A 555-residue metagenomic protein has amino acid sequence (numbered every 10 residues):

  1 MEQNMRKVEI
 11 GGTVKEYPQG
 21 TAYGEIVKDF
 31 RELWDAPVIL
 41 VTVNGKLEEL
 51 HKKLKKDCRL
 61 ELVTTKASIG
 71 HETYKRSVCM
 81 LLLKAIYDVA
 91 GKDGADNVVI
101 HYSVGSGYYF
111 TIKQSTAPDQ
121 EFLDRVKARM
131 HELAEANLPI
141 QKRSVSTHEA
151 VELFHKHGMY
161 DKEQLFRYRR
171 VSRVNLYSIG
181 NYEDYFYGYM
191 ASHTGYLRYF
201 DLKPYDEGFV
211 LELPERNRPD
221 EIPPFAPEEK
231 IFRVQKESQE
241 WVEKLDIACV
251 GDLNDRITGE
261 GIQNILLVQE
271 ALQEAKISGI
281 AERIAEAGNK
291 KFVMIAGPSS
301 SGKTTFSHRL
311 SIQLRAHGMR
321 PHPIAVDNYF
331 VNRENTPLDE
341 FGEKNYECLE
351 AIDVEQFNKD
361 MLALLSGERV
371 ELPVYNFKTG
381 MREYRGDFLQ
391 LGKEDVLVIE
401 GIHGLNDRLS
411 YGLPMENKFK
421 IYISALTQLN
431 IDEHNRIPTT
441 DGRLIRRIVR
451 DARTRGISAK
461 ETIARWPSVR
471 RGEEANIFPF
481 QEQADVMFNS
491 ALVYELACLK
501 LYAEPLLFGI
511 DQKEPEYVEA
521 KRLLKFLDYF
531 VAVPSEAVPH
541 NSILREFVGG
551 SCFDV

Functional and structural regions predicted by a protein language model:
K52-K55, R59-T73, A85, G94-G105 (+3 more regions): Auxiliary tRNA-acceptor-end handling modules of aminoacyl-tRNA synthetases
G288, Y411-V555: Conserved NTP phosphate-binding and transfer environment spanning the P-loop NTPase/kinase superfamily
V293-I295: Hydrophobic anchor at the beta1->P-loop junction of P-loop NTPases
K303: Conserved lysine of the Walker
F306, L310: Hydrophobic positions on the alpha1 helix immediately C-terminal to the Walker A/P-loop
H317-E334: Short beta-strand-centered segment that lines the nucleotide-binding/catalytic pocket of NTP-utilizing
V331, N335-K378: Conserved nucleotide-sensing/catalytic segment adjacent to the nucleotide-binding pocket in NTP-handling enzymes
N358-E416, W466-F480: Glycine-rich phosphate-binding loop used to anchor ATP phosphates in small-molecule kinases, encompassing both
